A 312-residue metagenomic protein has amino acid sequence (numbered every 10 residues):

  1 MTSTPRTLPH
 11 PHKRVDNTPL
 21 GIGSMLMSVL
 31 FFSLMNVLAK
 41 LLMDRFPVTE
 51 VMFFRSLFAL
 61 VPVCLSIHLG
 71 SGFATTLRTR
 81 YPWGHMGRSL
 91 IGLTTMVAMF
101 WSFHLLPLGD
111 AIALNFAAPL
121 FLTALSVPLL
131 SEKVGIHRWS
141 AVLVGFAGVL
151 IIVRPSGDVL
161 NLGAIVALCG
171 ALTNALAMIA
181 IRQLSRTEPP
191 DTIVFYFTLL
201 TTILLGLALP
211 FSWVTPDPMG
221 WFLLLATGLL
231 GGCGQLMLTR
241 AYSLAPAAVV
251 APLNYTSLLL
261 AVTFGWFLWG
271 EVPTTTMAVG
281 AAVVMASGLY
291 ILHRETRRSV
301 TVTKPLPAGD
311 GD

Functional and structural regions predicted by a protein language model:
M1-M27, L60-G87, L199-A226, L236-A245 (+1 more regions): Membrane-interface interhelical linkers
T2-L8, L259-D312: C-terminal-most transmembrane helix of multi-pass membrane proteins
V29-V37, C64, S89-V97, P119-A124 (+7 more regions): Hydrophobic/small/kink-forming positions within alpha-helical transmembrane segments of polytopic membrane proteins
V37-K40, V48-T49, V63, S156-T215 (+2 more regions): Transmembrane alpha-helical segments that form core, pore/gating elements of small-molecule transporters/exporters
P47-V61, W101-A118, L160-T173, D217-G231 (+1 more regions): Structural signature of hydrophobic alpha-helical transmembrane segments
W101, A118-S140, L259-A278: C-terminal transmembrane-helix exit sites in multi-pass transporters
I112-A117, L184, E188-L200, Q235-W266: Helix-helix packing/entry segments at the starts of transmembrane helices
H137-V153, N174, T276-E295: Hydrophobic transmembrane alpha-helices of multi-pass small-molecule transport proteins
